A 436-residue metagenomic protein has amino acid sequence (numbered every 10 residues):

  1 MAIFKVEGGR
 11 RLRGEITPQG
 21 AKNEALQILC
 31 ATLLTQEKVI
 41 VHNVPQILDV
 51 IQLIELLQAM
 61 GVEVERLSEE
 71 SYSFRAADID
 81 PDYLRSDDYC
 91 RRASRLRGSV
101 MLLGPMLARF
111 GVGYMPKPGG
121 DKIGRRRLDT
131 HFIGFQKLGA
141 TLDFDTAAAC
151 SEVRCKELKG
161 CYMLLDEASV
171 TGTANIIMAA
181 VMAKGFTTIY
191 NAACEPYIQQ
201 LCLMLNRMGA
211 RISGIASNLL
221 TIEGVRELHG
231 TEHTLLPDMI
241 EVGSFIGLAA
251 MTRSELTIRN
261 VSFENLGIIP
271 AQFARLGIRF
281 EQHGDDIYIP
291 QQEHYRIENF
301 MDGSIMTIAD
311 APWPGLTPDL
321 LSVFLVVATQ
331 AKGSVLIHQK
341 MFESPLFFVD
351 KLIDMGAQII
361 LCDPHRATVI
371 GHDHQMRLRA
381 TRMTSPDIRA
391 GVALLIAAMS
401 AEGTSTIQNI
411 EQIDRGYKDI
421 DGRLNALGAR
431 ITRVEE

Functional and structural regions predicted by a protein language model:
M1-E436: Short, structured segments at the rim of ligand-binding sites
